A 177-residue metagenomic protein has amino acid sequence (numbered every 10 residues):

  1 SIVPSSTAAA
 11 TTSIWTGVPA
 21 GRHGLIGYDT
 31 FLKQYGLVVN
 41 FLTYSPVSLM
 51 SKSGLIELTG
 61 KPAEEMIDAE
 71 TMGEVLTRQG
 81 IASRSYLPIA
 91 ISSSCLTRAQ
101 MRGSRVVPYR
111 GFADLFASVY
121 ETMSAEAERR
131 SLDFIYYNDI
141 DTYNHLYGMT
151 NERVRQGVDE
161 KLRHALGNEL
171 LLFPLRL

Functional and structural regions predicted by a protein language model:
I2-S131, Y136-H145: His/Asp/Glu-rich, glycine-adjacent segments that coordinate divalent cations and/or stabilize oxyanion chemistry on
Y143-R176: A long, amphipathic alpha-helix that forms part of the scaffold/cap immediately adjacent to metal-dependent active
